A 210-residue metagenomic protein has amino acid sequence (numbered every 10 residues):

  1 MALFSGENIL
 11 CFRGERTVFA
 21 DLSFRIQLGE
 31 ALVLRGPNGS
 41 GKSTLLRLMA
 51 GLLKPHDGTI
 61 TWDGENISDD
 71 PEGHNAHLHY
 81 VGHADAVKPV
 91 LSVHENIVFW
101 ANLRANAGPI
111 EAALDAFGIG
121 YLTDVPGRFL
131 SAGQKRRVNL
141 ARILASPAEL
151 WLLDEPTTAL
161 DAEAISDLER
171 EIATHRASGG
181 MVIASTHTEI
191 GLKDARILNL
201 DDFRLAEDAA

Functional and structural regions predicted by a protein language model:
A50: Helix-to-loop junction immediately C-terminal to a conserved catalytic motif
P55-D69, G73-H74: Conserved ABC transporter NBD signature motif
A84, P89-R104: Q-loop/switch helix immediately C-terminal to the Walker
F99, P126-G133: Conserved ABC ATPase signature
G108-T123: Conserved ABC ATPase "signature" region
L140, G179: Hydrophobic anchor residue at the start of the ABC signature
W151-E155: Catalytic Walker B motif of ABC-type/P-loop ATPase nucleotide-binding domains
